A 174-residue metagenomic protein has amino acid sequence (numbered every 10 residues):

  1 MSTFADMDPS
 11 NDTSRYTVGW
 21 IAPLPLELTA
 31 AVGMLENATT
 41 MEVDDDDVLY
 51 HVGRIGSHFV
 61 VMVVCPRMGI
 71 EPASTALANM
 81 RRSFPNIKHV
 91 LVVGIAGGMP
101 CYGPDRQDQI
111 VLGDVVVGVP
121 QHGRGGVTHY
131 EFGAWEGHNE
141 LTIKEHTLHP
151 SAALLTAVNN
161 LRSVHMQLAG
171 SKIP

Functional and structural regions predicted by a protein language model:
S2-P174: Intrinsic-disorder/coil detector with helix-boundary
